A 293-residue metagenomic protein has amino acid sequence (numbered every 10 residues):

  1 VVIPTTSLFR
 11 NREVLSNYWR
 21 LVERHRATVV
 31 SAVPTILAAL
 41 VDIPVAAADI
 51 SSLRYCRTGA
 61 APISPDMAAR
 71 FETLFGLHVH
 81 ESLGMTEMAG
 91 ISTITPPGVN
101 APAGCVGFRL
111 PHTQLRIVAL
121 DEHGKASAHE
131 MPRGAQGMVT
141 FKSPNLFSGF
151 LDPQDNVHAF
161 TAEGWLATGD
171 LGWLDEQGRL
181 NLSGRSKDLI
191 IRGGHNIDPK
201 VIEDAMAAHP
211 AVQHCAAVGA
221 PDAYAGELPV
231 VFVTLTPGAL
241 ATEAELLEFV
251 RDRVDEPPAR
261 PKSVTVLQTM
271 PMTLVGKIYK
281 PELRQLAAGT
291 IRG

Functional and structural regions predicted by a protein language model:
V1-T28, I43, L120: Conserved AMP-binding/adenylation subdomain of ANL enzymes
P4, E23, A32, R54-G59 (+4 more regions): Conserved AMP-binding/adenylate-forming
L15-W19, A47, V157, E203: Short hydrophobic/charged patches on amphipathic alpha-helices used for structural packing and interfaces
V30, S143, S148-G149, L171-A259 (+3 more regions): AMP-binding/adenylate-forming catalytic core of the ANL superfamily
S52, G76, H112, A211-H214 (+2 more regions): Glycine-centered tight turns that cap/initiate beta-strands
Y55-T58, A217, T265-V266: Hydrophobic/anchoring residues in structured secondary elements
Q285-G293: Acidic/polar alpha-helix N-cap and adjacent early helical turns within long charge-rich amphipathic helices/linkers
